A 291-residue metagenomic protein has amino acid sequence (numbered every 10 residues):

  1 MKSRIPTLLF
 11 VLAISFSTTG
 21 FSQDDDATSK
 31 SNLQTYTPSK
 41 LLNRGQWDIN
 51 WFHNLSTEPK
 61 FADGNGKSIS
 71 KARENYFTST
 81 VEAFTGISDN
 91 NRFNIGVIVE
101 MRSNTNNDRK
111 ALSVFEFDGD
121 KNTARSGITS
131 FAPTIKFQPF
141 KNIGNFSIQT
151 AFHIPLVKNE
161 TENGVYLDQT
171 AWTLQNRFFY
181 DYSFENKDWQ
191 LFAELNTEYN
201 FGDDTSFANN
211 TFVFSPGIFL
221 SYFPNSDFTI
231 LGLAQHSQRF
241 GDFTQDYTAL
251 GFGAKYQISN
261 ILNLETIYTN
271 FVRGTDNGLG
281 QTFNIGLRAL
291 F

Functional and structural regions predicted by a protein language model:
M1-S31: Cleavable N-terminal export/targeting peptides
Q23-N200, T211-L290: Transmembrane beta-barrel domains of Gram-negative outer membranes and organellar outer membranes
